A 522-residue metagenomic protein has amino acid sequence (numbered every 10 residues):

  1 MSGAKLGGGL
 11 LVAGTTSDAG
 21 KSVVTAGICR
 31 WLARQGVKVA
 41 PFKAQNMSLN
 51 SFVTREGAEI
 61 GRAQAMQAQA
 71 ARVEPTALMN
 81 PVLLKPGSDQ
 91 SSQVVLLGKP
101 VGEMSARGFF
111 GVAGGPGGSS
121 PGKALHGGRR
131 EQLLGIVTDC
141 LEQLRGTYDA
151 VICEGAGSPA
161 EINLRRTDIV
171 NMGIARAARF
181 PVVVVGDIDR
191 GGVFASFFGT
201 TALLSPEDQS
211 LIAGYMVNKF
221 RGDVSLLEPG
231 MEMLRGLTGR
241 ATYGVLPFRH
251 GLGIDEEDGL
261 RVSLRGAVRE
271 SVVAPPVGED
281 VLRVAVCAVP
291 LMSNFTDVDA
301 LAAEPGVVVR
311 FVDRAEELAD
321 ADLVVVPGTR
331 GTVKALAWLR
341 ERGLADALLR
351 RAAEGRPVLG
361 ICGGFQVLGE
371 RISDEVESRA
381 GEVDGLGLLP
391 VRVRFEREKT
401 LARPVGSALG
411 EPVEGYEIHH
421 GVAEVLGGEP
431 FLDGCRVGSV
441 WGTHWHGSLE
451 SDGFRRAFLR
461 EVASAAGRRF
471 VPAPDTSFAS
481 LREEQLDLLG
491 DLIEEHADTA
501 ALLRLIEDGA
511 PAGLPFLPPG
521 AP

Functional and structural regions predicted by a protein language model:
S2-L349, P357, D374, R397 (+1 more regions): Flexible phosphate-sensing "switch/lid" loops adjacent to ATP/NTP-binding sites across phosphate-transfer
A353: Immediate flanking context of iron-sulfur cluster ligation sites
C362-G363: Catalytic nucleophile serine of serine hydrolases, specifically the conserved "nucleophile elbow" pentapeptide
Q366: Glycine-rich SAM-binding Motif I of class I
G369-E377: Extracellular/periplasmic helix-exit of transmembrane alpha-helices
R371, V391-R392, G421: Short loop segments at secondary-structure junctions
V376-A402: Conserved P-loop NTPase catalytic core
